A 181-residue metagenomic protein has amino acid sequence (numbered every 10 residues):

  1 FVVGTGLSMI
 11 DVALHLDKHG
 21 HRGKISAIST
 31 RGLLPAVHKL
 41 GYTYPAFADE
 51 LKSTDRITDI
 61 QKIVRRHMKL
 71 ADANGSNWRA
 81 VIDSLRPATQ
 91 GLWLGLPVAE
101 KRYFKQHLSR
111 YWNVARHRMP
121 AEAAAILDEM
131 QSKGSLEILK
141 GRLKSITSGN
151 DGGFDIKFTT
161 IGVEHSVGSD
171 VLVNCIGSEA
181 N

Functional and structural regions predicted by a protein language model:
F1-T58, K62-N181: Flavin (primarily FAD) cofactor-binding/catalytic cores of flavoenzymes
